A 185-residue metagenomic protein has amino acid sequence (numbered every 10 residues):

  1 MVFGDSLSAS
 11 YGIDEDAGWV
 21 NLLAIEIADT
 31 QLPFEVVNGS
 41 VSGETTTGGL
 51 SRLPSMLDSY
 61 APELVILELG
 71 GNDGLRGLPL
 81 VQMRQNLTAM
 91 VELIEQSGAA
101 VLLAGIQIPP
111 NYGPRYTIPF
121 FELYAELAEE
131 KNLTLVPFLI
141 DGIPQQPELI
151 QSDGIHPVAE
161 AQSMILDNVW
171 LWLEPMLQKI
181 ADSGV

Functional and structural regions predicted by a protein language model:
M1-S42, R52-A61: Serine-esterase "nucleophile elbow" of acetyl-processing enzymes
L32, G48-V185: Alpha-helical cap/lid subdomain in secreted, periplasmic, or secretory-pathway luminal O-acyl-processing enzymes
G43-T47: Acidic-and-aromatic substrate-binding clefts and catalytic sites of carbohydrate-active enzymes
